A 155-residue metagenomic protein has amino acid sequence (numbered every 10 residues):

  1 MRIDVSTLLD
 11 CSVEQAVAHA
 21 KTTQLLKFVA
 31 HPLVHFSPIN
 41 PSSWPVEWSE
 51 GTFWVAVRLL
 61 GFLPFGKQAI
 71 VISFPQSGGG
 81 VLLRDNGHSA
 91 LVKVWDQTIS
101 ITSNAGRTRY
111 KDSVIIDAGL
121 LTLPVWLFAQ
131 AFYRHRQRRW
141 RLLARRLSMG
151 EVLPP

Functional and structural regions predicted by a protein language model:
M1-E47: Hydrophobic ligand-binding cavity/cleft-lining segments
R2-D4, V46-T52, F65, V94 (+1 more regions): A general secondary-structure signal for short beta-strands and their flanking turns/coil in non-transmembrane regions
V5-T7, K67-P75, N86-H88, D96-S103: Hydrophobic/aromatic beta-strand elements that line small-molecule binding cavities or substrate pockets in beta-rich
V13-E14, P45-V46, S73-G80, S100-R109: A short, structured loop/turn motif at beta-sheet edges
Q15-A20, L26, I101, Y110-D112 (+1 more regions): Hydrophobic pocket/interface hotspot
K27, P38-N86: Glycine-rich portal/gate segments that line the openings of hydrophobic small-molecule binding cavities
L83-A131: Beta-strand/loop substructures that line and gate deep hydrophobic ligand-binding cavities in soluble
I115-P155: A conserved amphipathic terminal alpha-helix motif
